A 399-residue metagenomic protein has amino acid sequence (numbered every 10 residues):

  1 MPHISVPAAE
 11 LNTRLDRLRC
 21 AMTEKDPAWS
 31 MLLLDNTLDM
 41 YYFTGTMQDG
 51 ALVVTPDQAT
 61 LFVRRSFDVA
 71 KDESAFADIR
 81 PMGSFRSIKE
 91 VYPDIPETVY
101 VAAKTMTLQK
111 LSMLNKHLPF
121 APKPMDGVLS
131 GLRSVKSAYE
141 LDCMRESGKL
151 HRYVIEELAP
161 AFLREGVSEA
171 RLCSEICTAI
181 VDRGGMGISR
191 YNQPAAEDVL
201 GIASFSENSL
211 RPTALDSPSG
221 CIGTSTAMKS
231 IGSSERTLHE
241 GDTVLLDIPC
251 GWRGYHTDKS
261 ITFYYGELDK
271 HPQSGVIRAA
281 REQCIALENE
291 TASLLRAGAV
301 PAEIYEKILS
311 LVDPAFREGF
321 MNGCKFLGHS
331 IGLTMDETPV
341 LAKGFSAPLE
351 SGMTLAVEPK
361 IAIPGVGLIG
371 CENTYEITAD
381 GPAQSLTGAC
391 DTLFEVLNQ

Functional and structural regions predicted by a protein language model:
M1-Q399: Active-site neighborhoods and metal-handling regions in enzymes and metal-associated proteins
